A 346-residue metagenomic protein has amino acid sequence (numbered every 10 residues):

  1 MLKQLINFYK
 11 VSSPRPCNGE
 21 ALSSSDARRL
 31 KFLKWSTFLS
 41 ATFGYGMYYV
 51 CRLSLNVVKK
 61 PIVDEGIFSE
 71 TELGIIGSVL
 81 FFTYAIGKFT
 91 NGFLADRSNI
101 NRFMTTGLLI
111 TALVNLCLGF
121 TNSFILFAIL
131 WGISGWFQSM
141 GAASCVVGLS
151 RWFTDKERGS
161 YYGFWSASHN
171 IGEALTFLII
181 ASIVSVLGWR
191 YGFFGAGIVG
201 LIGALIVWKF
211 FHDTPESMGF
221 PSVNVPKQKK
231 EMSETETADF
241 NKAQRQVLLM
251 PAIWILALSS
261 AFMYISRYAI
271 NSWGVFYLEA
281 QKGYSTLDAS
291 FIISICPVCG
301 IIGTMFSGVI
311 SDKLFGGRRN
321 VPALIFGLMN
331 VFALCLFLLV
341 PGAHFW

Functional and structural regions predicted by a protein language model:
L53, F81-F89, E173-A174, P297-M305: Residue-level signature of mid-helix packing/kink "hotspots" within the transmembrane helices of 12-pass Major
L55-N56, M250-M305: Extracytoplasmic gate region of multi-pass secondary transporters
I67, N99, F120-I125, G283 (+1 more regions): Helix-breaking motifs and short loop linkers at transmembrane-helix boundaries and internal kinks in secondary membrane
I86-I125: Conserved MFS/SLC helix-loop-helix module at the cytosolic interface between two early adjacent transmembrane helices
R97-L108, D312-G327: Cytoplasmic membrane-interface "Motif A"-like loop-to-helix N-cap segments of 12-TM Major Facilitator Superfamily
L109-N122, L328-G342: C-terminal ends and interior cores of transmembrane alpha-helices in multi-pass membrane transporters/permeases
L130-I171: Cytoplasmic helix-loop-helix junction between adjacent transmembrane helices in 12-TM secondary transporters
W165-E216: Helix-loop-helix hairpin linking two adjacent transmembrane segments in secondary transporters
